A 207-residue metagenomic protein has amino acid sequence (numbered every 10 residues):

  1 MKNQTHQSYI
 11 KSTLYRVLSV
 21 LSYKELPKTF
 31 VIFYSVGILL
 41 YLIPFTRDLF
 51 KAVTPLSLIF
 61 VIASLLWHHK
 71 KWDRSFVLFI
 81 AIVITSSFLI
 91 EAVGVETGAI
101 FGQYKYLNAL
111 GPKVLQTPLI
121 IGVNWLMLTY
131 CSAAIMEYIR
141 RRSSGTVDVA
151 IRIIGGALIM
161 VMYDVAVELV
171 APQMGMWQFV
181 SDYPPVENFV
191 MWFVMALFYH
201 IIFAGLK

Functional and structural regions predicted by a protein language model:
K2-K207: Aromatic-rich, lipid-facing transmembrane alpha helices and their immediate juxtamembrane interface loops in integral
